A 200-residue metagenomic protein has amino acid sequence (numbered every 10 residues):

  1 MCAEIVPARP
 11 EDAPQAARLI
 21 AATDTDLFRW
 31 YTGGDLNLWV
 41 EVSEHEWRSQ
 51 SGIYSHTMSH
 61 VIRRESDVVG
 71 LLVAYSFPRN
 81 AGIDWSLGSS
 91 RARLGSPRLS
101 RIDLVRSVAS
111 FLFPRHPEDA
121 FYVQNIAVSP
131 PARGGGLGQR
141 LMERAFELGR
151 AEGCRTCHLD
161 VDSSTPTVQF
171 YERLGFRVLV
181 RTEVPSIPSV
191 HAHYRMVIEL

Functional and structural regions predicted by a protein language model:
E4-R18, R29, F77: A short beta-loop-alpha structural element at the N-terminal edge of CoA-dependent acyl/N-acetyltransferase catalytic
T25-W47, A92-S96: Conserved GNAT-fold acetyl-CoA-binding loop/helix
L36-S59, R64-E65, L112: Active-site rim helix/loop that mediates acceptor-substrate recognition in acyltransferases
V61, D67-S76, Y122, A127: Conserved beta-strand in the GNAT
P78-A120: Conserved acyl-donor/pantetheine-binding loop and adjacent beta-alpha core of acyl/acetyltransferases and related
S129-P131, G135, S163: Active-site acidic-Proline motif in GNAT/NAT acetyltransferases
G134-E147, E172-R173: Conserved acetyl-CoA-binding loop-helix of GNAT-fold acetyltransferases
G153-V168, L174, R181-L200: C-terminal "cap" of GNAT-fold acetyltransferases
